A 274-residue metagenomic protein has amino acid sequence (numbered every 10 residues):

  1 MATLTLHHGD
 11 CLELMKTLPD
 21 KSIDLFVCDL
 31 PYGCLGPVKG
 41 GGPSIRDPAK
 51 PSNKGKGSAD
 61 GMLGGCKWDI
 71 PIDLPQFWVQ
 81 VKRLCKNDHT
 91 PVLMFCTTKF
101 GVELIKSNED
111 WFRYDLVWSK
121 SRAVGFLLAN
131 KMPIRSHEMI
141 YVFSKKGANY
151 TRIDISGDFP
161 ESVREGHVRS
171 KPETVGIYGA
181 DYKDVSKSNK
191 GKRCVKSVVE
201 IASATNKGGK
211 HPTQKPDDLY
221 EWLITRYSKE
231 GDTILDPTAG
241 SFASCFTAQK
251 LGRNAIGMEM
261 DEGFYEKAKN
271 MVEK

Functional and structural regions predicted by a protein language model:
A2-L6: Extreme N-terminal starter segment of soluble prokaryotic enzymes
H7, L93-M94, P237, G257: Conserved SAM-binding loop
G9-E13: Conserved SAM/SAH-binding loop
L14-D20: Short conserved loop adjoining the S-adenosyl-L-methionine
L18, V27, G36-L63, V102 (+1 more regions): Class I S-adenosyl-L-methionine
D73-D88: A short glycine-rich, Lys/Arg-flanked "PGG" loop and its adjoining helix->strand segment in the class I
C85-V92, E230-G231: Short glycine-dipeptide loop
